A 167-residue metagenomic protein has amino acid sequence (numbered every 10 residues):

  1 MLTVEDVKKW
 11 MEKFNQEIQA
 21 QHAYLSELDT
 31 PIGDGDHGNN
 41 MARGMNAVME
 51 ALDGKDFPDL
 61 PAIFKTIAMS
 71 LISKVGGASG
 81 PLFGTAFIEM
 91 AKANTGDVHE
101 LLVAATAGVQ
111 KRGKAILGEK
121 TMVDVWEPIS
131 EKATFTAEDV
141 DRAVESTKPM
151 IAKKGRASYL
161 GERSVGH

Functional and structural regions predicted by a protein language model:
M1-H167: N-terminal loops that bind phosphate or other acidic moieties and the adjacent beta-alpha structural core
